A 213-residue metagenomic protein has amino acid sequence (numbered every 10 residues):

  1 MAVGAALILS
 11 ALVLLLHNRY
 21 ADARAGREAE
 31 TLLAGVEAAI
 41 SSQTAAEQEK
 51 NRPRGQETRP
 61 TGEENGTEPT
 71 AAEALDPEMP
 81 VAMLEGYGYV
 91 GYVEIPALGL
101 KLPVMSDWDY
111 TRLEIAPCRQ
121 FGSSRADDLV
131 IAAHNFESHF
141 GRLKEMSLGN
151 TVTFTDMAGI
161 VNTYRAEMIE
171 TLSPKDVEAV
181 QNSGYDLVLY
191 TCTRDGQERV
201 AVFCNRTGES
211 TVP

Functional and structural regions predicted by a protein language model:
A2-P213: Solvent-exposed, non-transmembrane regions of membrane-associated and secreted proteins
